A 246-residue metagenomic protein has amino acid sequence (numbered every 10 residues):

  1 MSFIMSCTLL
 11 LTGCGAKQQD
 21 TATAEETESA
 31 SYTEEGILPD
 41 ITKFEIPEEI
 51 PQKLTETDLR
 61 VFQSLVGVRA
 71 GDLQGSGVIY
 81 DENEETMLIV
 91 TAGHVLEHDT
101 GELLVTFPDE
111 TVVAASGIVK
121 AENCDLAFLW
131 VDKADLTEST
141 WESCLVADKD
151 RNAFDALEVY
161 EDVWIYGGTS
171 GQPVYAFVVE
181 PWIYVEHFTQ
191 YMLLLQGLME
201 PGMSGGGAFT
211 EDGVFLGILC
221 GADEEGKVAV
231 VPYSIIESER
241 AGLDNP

Functional and structural regions predicted by a protein language model:
L10-G13: C-terminal motif of bacterial Sec signal peptides marking the signal peptidase cleavage site
G15-K17: Bacterial signal peptide processing site
S31-D58, E102-L103, A114-A115, E138-S139 (+1 more regions): C-terminal cap/linker of serine protease catalytic domains
E48-Q52, E56-R60, E97, G101-L136: Conserved catalytic-core segment of clan PA serine endopeptidases
Q52-L54, Q63-I89, V112-A114, G205 (+1 more regions): A conserved glycine-rich beta-strand in the N-terminal activation segment of trypsin-fold
V66-V68, G101-D109, E161-G167: Short conserved beta-strand and strand-loop elements enriched in small hydrophobics with frequent Asp/Gly
V78, L198-L219: Catalytic nucleophile loop of clan PA
S139-C144, D148-Q190, M199-M203, C220-V228: Flexible, gly/ser-rich surface segments that form the specificity/activation loops bordering the active-site cleft
